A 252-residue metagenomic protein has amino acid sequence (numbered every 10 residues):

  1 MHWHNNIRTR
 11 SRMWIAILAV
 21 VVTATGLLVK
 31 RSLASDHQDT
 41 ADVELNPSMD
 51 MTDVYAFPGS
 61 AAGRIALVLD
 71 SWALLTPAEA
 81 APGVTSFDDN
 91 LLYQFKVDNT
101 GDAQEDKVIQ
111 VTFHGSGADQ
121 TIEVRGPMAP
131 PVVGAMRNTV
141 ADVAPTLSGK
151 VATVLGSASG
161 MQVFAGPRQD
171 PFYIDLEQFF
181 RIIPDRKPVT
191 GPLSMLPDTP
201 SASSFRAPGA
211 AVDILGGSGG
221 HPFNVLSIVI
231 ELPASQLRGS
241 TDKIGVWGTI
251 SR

Functional and structural regions predicted by a protein language model:
M1-R10: N-terminal secretory signal peptides that target proteins for export/translocation
W3, G26-L28: Structured catalytic/translocation cores of nucleotide/phosphate-coupled proteins
I7, V21-T23, Q38: A detector of low-complexity, intrinsically disordered, Ser/Thr/Gly/Pro/Ala-rich segments
T9-M13, R31: Hydrophobic alpha-helical segments, especially transmembrane helices and their immediate juxtamembrane helical caps
I15-G26: Bacterial N-terminal signal peptides
V29-R252: Surface-exposed extracytoplasmic segments
